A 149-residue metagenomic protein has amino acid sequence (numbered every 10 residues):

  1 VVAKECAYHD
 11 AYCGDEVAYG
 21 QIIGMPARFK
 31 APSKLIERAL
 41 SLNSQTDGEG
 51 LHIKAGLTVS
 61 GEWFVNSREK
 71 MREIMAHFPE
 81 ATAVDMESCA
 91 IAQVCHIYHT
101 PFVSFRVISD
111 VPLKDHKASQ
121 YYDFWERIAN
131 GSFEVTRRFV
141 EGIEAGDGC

Functional and structural regions predicted by a protein language model:
V1-F78: Mid-sequence, gly/pro-rich, charge-dense loop/helix-turn segments that line enzyme active sites
H9, I36-S44, F105-K117, F139-E144: A short, terminal or domain-edge coil/loop segment
K30, K34, E69, M86-C89 (+2 more regions): Conserved active-site and cofactor/substrate-binding residues in soluble primary-metabolism enzymes
L42-I53, I91-T100, R138-F139: A structural motif corresponding to the C-terminal end of an alpha-helix and its immediate exit/capping segment
F64-K117: A C-terminal functional module that forms or caps the active site or interfaces directly with catalytic machinery
P112-C149: His/Asp/Glu-rich mid-to-C-terminal helical/loop segments that flank catalytic regions of hydrolases
